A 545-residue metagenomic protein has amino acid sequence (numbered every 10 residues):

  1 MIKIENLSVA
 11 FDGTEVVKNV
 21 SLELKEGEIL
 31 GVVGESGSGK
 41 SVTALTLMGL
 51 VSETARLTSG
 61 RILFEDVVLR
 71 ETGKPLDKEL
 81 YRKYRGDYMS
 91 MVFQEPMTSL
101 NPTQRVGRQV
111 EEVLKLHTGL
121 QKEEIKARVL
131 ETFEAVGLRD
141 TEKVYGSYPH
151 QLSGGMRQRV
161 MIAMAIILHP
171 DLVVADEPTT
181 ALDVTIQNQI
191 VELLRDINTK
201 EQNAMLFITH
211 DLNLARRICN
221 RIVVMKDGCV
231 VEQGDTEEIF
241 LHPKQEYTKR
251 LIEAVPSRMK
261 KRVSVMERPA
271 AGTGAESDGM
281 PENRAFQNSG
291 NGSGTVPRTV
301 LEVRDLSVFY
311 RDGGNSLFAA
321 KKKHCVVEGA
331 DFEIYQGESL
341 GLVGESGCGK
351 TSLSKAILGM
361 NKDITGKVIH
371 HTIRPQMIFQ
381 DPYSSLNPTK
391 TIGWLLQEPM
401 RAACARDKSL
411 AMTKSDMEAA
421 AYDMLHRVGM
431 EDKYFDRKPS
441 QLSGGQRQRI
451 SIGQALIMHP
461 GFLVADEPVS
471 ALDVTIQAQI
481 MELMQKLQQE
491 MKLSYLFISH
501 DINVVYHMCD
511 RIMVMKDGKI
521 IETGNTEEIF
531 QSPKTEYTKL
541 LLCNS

Functional and structural regions predicted by a protein language model:
L57-E71, T365-R374: Conserved ABC transporter NBD signature motif
G86, H150, L168, M458: Conserved signature/switch motifs of ABC ATPase nucleotide-binding domains
E124-K143, T413-K433: Conserved ABC ATPase "signature" region
S147-L152, M156, K438-L442, Q446: Conserved ABC ATPase signature
A215-R217, V505-H507: A short, surface-exposed alpha-helical micro-motif characterized by mixed small hydrophobic and charged/polar residues
Q233-D235, H242, T523-G524, S532: ABC ATPase "signature
